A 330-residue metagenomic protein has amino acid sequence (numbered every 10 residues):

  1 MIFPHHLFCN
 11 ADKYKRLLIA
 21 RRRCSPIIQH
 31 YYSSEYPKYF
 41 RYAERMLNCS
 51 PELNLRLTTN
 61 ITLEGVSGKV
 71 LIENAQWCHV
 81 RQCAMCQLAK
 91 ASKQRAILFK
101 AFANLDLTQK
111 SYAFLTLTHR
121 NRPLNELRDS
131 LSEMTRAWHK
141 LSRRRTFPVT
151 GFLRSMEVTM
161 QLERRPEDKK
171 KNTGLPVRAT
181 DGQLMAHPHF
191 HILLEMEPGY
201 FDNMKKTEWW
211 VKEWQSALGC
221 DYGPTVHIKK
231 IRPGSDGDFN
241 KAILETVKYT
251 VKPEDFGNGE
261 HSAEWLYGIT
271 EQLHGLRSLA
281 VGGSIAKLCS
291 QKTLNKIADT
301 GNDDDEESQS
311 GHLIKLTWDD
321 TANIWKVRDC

Functional and structural regions predicted by a protein language model:
M1-A186, M196-C330: Right-hand nucleic-acid polymerase module
H191-E195: Short beta-strand->loop micro-motif that forms the acidic, two-metal-ion catalytic signature in nucleotide-processing
